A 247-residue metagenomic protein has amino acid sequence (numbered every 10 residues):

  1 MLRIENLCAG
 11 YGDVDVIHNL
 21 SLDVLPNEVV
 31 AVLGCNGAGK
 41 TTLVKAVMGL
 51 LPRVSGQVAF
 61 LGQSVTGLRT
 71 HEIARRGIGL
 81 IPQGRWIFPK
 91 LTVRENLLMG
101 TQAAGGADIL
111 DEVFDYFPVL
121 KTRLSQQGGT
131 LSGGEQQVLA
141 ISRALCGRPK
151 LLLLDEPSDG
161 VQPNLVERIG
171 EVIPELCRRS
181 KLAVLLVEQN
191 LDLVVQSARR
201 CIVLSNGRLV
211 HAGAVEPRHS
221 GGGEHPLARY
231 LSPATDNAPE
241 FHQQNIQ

Functional and structural regions predicted by a protein language model:
L33-C35: The feature captures the beta-strand-to-loop junction immediately N-terminal to the Walker
M48: Helix-to-loop junction immediately C-terminal to a conserved catalytic motif
G56-Q63, R76, D108-L110, D115: Conserved ABC transporter NBD signature motif
L91, L131, A144-L145: ABC ATPase signature
C146-K150: A short, proline-enriched helix->beta-strand linker immediately N-terminal to the Walker B motif in ABC-type P-loop
E167-R179: Helical segment within the ABC ATPase nucleotide-binding domain
R200-N206, V210-A212, P217-Q247: C-terminal boundary and immediately downstream tail of ABC-type ATPase nucleotide-binding domains
